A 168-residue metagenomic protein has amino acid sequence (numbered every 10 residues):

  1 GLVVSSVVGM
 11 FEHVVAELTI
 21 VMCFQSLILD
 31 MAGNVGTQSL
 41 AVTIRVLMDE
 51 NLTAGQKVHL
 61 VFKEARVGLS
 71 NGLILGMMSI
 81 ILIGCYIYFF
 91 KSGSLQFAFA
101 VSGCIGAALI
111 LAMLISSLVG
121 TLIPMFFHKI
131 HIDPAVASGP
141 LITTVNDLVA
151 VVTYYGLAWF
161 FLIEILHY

Functional and structural regions predicted by a protein language model:
G1-L118, L122-P134, T144, L157-Y168: Alpha-helical transmembrane segments and their membrane-interface boundaries that form or gate the permeation pathway
T143-Y154: Alpha-helical transmembrane segments that form the membrane-embedded catalytic/substrate-binding core of multi-pass
